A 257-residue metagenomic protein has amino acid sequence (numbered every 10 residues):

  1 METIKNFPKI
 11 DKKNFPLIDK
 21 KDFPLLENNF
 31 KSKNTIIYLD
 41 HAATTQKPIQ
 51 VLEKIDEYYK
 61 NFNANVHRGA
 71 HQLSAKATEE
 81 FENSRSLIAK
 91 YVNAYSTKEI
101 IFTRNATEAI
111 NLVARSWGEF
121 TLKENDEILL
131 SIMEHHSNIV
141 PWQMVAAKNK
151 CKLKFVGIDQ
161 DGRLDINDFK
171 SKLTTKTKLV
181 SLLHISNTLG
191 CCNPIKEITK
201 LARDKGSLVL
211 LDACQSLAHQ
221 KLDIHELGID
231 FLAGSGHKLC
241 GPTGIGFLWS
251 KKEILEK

Functional and structural regions predicted by a protein language model:
M1-K257: Pyridoxal 5′-phosphate
